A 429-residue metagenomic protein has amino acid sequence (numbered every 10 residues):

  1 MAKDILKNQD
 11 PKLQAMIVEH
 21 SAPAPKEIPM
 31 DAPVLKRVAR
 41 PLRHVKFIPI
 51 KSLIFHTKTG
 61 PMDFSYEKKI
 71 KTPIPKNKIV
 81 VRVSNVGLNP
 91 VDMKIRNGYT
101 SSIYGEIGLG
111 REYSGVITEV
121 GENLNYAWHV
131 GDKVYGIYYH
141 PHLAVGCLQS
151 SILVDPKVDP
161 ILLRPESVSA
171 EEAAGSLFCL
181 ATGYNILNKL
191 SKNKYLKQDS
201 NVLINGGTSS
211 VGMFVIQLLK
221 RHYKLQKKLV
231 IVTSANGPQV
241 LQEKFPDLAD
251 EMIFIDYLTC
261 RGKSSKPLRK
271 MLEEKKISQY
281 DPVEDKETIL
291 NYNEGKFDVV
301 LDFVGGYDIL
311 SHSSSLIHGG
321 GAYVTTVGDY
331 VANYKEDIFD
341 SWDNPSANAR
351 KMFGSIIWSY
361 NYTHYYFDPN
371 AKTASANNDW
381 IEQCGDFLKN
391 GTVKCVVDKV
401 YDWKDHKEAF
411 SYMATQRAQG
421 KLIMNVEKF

Functional and structural regions predicted by a protein language model:
H20, I28, P41, A371-F429: C-terminal hydrophobic helical "lid"/dimerization subdomain of Rossmann-like NAD(P)H-dependent oxidoreductases
P25, P33-V45, I54-S84, T100 (+1 more regions): A short N-terminal beta-strand-loop micro-motif at the entrance of redox/enzyme domains
K69-G87, Y99-V145: Glycine-rich beta-strand-centered segment in the early N-terminal region that forms part of a ligand/cofactor-binding
I137-G206: NAD(P)H dinucleotide-binding glycine-rich loop of Rossmann-like/cofactor-binding domains, especially the beta1-alpha1
S176-L268: Mid-domain Rossmann-like dinucleotide-binding core that forms the NAD(H)/NADP(H) cofactor-binding site
C260-G295: Short amphipathic alpha-helix with an adjacent loop that forms part of the alpha/beta core around
Y307-N390, K428-F429: Glycine-rich phosphate-binding loop and adjacent beta-alpha segment of Rossmann(oid) nucleotide-cofactor-binding
